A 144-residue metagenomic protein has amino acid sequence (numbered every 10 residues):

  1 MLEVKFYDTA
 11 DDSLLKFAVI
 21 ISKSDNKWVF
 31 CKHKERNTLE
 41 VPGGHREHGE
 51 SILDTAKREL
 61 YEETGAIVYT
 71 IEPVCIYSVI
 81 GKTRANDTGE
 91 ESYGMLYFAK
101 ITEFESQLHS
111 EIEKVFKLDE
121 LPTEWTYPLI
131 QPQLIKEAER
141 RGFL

Functional and structural regions predicted by a protein language model:
M1-V19: Acidic, metal-coordinating catalytic segment for phosphate/diphosphate chemistry, firing primarily on the Nudix
L15-F17, K23, K34-R36, V41 (+2 more regions): Short connector loops at helix/strand junctions that flank enzyme active sites, especially segments positioning acidic
I20, P73, Y97-A99: A structural signal for short, well-ordered beta-strand segments
K23-E62: Conserved Nudix-box catalytic region and its N-terminal flanking loop in Nudix hydrolases and closely related
W28-V29, E103-L108: Short helix-loop capping/hinge motifs at secondary-structure junctions, enriched in acidic/polar residues
I67-I76: A short coil-to-beta-strand element that immediately follows conserved catalytic motifs
Y77-E105: Active-site-adjacent beta-strand/loop module that shapes the phosphate/pyrophosphate-binding cleft
L96, S106-R141: NUDIX/MutT-family hydrolases
